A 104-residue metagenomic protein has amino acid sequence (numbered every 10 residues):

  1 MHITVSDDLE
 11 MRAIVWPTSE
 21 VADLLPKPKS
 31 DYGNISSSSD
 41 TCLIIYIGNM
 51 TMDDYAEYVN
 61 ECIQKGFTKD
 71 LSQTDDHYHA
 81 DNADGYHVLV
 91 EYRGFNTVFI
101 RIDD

Functional and structural regions predicted by a protein language model:
M1-L43, D103: Compositionally biased P/S/T/G-rich terminal and signal peptide-adjacent segments that lie outside catalytic cores
H2-T4, S30-R93: A cross-family detector of function-defining hotspots
F95-D104: Short, low-complexity, Pro/Ser/Thr/Gly-rich segments in the mature regions of secreted, periplasmic
